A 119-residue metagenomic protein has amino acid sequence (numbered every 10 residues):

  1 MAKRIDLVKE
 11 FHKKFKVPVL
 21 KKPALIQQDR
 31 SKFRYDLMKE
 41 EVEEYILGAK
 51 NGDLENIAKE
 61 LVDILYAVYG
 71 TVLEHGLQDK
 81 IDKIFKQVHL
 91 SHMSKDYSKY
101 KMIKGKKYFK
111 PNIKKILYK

Functional and structural regions predicted by a protein language model:
M1-K119: Flexible "arm" and connector segments at domain edges
